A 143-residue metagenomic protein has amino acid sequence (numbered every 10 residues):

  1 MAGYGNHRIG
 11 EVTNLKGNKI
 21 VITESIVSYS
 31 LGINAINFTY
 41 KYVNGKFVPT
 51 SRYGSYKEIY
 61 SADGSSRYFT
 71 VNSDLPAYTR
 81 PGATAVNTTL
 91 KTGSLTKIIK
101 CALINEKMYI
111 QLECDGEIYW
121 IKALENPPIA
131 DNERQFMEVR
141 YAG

Functional and structural regions predicted by a protein language model:
M1-S73, T79: Short aromatic loop motif centered on NTY/YTY
V27-G32, V86-N87, I99: Short consensus segments that form the blades of beta-propeller domains, in both extracellular/periplasmic
R80-A85: Short alpha-helix capping/helix-loop boundary micro-motifs
T88-A142: SH3/SH3-like beta-barrel superfamily modules
